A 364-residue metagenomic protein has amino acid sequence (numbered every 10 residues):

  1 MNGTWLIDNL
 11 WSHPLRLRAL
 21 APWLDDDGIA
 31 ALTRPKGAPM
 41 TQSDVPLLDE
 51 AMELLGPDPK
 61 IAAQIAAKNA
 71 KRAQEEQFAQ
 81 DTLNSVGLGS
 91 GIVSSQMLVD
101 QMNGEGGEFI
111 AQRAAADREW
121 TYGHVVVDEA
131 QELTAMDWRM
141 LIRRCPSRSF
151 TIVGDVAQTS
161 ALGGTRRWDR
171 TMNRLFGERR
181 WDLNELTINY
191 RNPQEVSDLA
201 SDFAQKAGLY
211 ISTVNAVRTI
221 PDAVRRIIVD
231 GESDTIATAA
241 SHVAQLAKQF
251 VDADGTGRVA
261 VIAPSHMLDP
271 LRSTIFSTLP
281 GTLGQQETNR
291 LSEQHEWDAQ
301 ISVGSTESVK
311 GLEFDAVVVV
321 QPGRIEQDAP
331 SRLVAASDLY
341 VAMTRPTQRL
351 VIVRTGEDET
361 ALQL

Functional and structural regions predicted by a protein language model:
M1-H124, T134-W138: Conserved helicase NTPase catalytic core signature
L55, Q80-H124, E129-L364: Conserved helicase motor core of SF1/SF2 NTP-dependent helicases
